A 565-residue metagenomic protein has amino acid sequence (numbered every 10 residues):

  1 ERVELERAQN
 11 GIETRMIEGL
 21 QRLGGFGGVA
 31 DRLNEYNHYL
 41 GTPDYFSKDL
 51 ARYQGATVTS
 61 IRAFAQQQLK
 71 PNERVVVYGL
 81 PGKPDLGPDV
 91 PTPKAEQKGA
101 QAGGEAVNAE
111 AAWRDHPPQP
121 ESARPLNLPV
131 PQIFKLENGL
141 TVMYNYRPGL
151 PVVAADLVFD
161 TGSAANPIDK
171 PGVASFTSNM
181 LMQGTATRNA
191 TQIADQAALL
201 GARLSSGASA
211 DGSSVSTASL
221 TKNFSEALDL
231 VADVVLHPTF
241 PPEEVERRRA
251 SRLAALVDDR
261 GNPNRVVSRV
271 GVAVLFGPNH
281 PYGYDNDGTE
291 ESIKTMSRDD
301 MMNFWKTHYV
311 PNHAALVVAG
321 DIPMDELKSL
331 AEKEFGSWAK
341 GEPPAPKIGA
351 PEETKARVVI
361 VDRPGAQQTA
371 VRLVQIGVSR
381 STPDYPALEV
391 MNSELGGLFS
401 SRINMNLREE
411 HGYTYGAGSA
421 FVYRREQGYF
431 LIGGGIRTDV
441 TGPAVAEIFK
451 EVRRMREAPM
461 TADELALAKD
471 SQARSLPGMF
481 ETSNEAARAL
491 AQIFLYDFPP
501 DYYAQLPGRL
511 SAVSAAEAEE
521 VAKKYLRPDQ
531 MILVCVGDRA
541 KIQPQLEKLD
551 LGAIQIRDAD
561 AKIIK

Functional and structural regions predicted by a protein language model:
E1, D233-F240, E334-E342, K450-M460 (+1 more regions): A common structural junction motif
E1-G55, V75-L80, D89-V90, M143-H237 (+8 more regions): M16 family metallopeptidases and their MPP-like homologs
Y36, S47-V158, P323-D362, A370 (+2 more regions): Proteolytic maturation boundary segments
H237-F240, V245, M296-R298: Peptidyl-prolyl cis-trans isomerase
D384-P386: Zinc-dependent metallopeptidase catalytic helix centered on the HExxH motif and its immediate flanking segment
E389: An acidic helix/loop motif centered on a single conserved Asp/Glu that marks catalytic or ligand-interacting sites
